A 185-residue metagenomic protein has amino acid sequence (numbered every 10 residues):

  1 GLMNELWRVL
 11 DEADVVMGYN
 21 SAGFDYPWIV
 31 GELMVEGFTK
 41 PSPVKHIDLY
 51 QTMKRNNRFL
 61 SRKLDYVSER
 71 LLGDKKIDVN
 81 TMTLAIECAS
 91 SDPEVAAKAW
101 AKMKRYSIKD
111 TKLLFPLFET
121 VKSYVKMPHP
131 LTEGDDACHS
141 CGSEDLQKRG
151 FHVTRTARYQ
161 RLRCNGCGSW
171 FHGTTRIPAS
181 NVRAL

Functional and structural regions predicted by a protein language model:
G1-Y66: Conserved DEDDh/DEDDy metal-dependent 3′-5′ exonuclease domain
M17, K63-G134: Acidic, Mg2+-coordinating catalytic module of metal-dependent nucleases/exonucleases that use a two-metal-ion mechanism
Y26-I29, G150, R176: Short glycine-/acidic-enriched loop or helix-start segments at secondary-structure transitions that form or flank
T39-V44, D74-M82, K148: Short, surface-exposed acidic
E133-C138, R161: Residues immediately within or flanking Cys/His clusters that coordinate Zn2+ in small zinc-binding modules
C138-C141, C164-C167: Short cysteine-rich clusters marking metal-coordination/redox-active sites
G142-L162: Short recognition patches in nucleic-acid-associated and regulatory proteins
N165-L185: Short metal-binding segments enriched for Cys and/or His
